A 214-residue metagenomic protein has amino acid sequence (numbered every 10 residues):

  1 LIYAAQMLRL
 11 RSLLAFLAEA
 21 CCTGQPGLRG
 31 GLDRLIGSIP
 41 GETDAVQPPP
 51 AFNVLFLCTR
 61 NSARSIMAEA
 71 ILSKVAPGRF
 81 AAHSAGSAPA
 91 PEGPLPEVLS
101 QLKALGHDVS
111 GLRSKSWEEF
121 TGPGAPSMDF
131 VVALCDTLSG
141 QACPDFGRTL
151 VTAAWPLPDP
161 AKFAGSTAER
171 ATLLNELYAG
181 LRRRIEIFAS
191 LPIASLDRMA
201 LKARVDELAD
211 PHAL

Functional and structural regions predicted by a protein language model:
L1-A5: Minor-groove-contacting beta-hairpin "wing" of winged helix-turn-helix DNA-binding domains
L8, L17-A18, E69-S73, E97-S100 (+2 more regions): Short, glycine/charged-enriched secondary-structure capping and boundary segments
L8-V54: Amphipathic alpha-helical dimerization/coiled-coil segments that flank or bridge DNA-binding/regulatory modules
C22, A142-L214: Phosphate-binding/catalytic loops
P40-T121: Conserved active-site segments centered on acidic
I66-A68, P94, G140-D145, A164: Short glycine-/acidic-enriched loop or helix-start segments at secondary-structure transitions that form or flank
H107-V131, C135-Q141: S-adenosyl-L-methionine/SAH cofactor-binding core of RNA-modifying enzymes
